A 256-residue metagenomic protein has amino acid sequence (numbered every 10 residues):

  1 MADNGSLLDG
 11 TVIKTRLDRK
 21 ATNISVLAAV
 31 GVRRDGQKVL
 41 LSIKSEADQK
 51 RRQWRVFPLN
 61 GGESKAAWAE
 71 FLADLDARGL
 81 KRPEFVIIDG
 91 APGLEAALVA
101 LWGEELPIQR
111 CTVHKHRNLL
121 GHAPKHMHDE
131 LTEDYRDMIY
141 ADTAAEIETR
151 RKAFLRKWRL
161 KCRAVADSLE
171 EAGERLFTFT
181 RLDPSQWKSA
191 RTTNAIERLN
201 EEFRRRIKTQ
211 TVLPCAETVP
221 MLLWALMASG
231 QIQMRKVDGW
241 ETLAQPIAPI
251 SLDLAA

Functional and structural regions predicted by a protein language model:
M1-F85, A96, A100, E104 (+1 more regions): RNase H-like nuclease fold core
A2, R82, P107, W187-A190 (+1 more regions): A generic hydrophobic-helix recognition signal that picks specific residues within alpha-helical hydrophobic
G5, N23, D48-R51, K65-A69 (+8 more regions): Amphipathic alpha-helical transducer elements in NTP-driven molecular machines
D9, A29, K38, V86-D89 (+7 more regions): Mobile genetic element proteins and their domesticated derivatives, centered on retroelements and DNA transposons
I43-E46, L59-N60, L119, E130-D134 (+3 more regions): A short, charged helix-loop
S45, A73-D76, R136, R204-K208: A broad detector of the eukaryotic-type serine/threonine protein kinase catalytic domain
F85-G93, A97-D134: Conserved beta-strand -> loop -> alpha-helix junction used to position metal-binding or nucleic-acid-contacting
P92, I139-A256: Acidic/histidine-rich catalytic cores and adjacent linkers of DNA breakage/strand-transfer/modification proteins
